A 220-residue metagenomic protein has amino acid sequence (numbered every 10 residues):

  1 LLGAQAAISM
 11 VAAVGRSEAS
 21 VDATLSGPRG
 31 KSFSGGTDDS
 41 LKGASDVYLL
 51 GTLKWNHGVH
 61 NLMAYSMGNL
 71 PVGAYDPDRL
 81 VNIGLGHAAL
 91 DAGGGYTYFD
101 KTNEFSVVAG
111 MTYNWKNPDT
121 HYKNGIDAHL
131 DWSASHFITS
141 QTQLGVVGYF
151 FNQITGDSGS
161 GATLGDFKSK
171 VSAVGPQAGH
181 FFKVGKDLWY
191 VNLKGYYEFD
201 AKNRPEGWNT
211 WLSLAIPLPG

Functional and structural regions predicted by a protein language model:
L1, L49-W55, S66, A92-Y98 (+5 more regions): Residues on the lipid-exposed face of transmembrane beta-strands in outer-membrane beta-barrel proteins
L1-A6, A19-V21, N56-L62, F99-E104 (+4 more regions): Short loop/turn motifs that connect adjacent beta-strands in outer-membrane beta-barrel proteins
L1-L53, L62: Long, hydrophobic/aromatic-enriched structural stretches that serve as scaffold segments
I8-R16, A64-L70, V107-Y113, W132 (+3 more regions): Transmembrane beta-barrel strands of outer-membrane/channel proteins
A19-G27, A64-M67, A74-N82, V108 (+3 more regions): Outer-membrane beta-barrel translocator domains and adjoining extracellular loop/strand segments of Gram-negative
L50, H60-T97: Loop-centered beta-sheet repeat module
G84-V147: Aromatic-anchored, glycine/proline-accented short structural segments that stabilize local strand-turns or short
D119-G220: Outer membrane beta-barrel transmembrane domains
